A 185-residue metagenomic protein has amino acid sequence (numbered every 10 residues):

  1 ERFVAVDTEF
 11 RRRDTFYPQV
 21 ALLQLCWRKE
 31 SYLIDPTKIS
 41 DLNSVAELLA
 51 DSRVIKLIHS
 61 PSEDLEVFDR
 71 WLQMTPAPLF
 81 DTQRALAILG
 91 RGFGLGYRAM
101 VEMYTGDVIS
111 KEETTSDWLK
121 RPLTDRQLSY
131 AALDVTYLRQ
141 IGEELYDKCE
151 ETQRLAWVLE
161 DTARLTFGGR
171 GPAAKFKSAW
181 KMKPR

Functional and structural regions predicted by a protein language model:
E1-R185: DEDD superfamily 3′-5′ metal-dependent exonuclease/proofreading module
